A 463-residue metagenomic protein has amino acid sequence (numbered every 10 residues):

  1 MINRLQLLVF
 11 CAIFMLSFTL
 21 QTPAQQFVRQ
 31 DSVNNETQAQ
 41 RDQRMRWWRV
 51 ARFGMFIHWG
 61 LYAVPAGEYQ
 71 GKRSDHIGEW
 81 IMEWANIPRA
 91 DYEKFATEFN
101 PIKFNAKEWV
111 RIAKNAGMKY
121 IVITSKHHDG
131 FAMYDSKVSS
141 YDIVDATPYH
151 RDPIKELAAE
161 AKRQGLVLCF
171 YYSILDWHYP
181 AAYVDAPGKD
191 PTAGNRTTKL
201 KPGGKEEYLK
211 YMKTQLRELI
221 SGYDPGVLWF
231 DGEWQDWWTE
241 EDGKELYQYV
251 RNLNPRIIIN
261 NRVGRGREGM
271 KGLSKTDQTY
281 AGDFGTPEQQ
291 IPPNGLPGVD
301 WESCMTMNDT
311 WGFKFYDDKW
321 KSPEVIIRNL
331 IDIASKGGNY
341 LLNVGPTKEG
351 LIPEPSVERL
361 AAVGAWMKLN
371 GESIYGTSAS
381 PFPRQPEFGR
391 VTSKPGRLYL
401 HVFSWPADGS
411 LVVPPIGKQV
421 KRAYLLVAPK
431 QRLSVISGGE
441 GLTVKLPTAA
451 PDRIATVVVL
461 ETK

Functional and structural regions predicted by a protein language model:
M1-L7, A113: Positively charged n-region of N-terminal signal peptides that target proteins for export
L8-T19: Bacterial N-terminal signal peptides
L20-A24: Sec/Tat signal peptide C-region and signal peptidase I cleavage site
Q25-K463: Mature catalytic domains of secreted/periplasmic carbohydrate-active enzymes
